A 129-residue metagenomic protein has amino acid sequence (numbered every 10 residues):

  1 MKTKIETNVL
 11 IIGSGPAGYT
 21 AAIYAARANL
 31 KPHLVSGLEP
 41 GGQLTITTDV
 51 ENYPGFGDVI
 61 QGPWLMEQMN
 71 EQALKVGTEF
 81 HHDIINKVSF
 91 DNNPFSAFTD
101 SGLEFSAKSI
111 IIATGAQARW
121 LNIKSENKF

Functional and structural regions predicted by a protein language model:
M1-I12, H33, F80-F129: FAD-binding core/adjacent interface of flavoenzyme oxidoreductases
K2, T45-E104: N-terminal Rossmann-like dinucleotide/flavin-binding domain of flavoprotein oxidoreductases that bind FAD/FMN
T7-L34: N-terminal Rossmann-like FAD-binding beta1-loop-alpha1 element of flavoenzymes
A17, E39-P40, Q117: Conserved Rossmann-like nucleotide-cofactor binding loop
Y19-I23, E71, F105, I112: A broad detector of short, well-ordered amphipathic alpha-helices that serve as recognition/interaction surfaces
A25-A26, T47-V50, K124-K128: Short, glycine/charged-enriched secondary-structure capping and boundary segments
L38, L44-I46, L121-S125: Conserved catalytic-core motifs of eukaryotic protein kinase domains, centered on the activation segment
